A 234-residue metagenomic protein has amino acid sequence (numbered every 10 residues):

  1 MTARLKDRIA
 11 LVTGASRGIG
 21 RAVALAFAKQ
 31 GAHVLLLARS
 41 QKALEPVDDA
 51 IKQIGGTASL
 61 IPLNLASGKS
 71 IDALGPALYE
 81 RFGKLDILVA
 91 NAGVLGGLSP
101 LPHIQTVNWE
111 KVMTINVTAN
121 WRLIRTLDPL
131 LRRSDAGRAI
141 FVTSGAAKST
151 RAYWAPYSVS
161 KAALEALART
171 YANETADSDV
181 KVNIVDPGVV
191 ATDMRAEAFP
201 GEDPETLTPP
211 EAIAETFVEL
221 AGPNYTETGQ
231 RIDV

Functional and structural regions predicted by a protein language model:
I9, S16-G18: Conserved glycine-rich cofactor-binding loop
Q30-P46: Conserved glycine-rich Rossmann-like NAD(P)H-binding loop of the short-chain dehydrogenase/reductase
S99-L101, N108-E110: Substrate-binding pocket helix/loop in short-chain dehydrogenase/reductase
I124, S160-A163: Active-site helix of classical SDR
P129, A172-E174: Alpha-helical segment proximal to the catalytic Tyr-Lys
S144: Residue(s) in the substrate-gating loop at a strand-loop-helix junction that position the organic substrate next
D177-V180, I184-V185, T192, G201-V234: C-terminal helical subdomain
